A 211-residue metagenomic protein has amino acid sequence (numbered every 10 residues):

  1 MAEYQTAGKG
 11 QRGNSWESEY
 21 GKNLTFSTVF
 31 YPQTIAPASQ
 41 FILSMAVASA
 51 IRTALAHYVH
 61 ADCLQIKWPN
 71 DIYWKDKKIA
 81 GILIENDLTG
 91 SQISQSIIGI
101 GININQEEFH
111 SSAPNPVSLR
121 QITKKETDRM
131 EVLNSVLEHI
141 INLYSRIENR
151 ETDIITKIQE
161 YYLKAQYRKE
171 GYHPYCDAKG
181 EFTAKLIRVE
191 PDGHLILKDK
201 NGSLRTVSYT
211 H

Functional and structural regions predicted by a protein language model:
M1-I93, N115, T127-E131, E138 (+1 more regions): Contiguous, small/hydrophobic- and glycine-enriched helical/loop subdomains that border and often "cap" functional
W74-K77, C176-F182: Short coil-to-beta-strand transition motifs
S91-Q121: Short, acidic (Asp/Glu-rich) active-site segment that either coordinates a divalent metal cofactor
K124-K179: Conserved, helical-rich catalytic subdomain that frames metal- and/or nucleotide-binding sites in enzyme alpha/beta
T183-R188: Short beta-strand-centered aromatic/proline hotspots
V189-H194: Short, conserved beta-turn/loop elements at beta-strand boundaries and strand-helix junctions
L195-D199: SH3/SH3-like beta-barrel fold
T210-H211: Conserved small/polar residues in nucleotide/adenosyl-binding loops
